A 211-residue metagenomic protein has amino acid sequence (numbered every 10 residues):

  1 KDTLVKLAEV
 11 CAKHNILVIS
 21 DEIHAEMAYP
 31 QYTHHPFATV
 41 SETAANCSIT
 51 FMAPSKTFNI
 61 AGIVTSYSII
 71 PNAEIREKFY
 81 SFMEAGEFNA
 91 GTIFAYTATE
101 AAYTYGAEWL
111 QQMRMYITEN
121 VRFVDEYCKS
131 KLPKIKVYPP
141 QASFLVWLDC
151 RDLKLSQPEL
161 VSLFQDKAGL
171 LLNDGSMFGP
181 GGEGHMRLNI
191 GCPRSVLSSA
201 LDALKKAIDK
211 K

Functional and structural regions predicted by a protein language model:
K1-H14, H24-I60, E74: Active-site pre-lysine segment of PLP-dependent enzymes
L7, W109, M113-N120, V124 (+1 more regions): Alpha-helical packing segments of well-folded alpha/beta enzyme cores
C11, S41, C128, F164-Q165: A generic structural signal for well-ordered alpha-helical segments
D21: Glycine-centered flexible beta-alpha turn that most often forms the glycine-rich phosphate-binding loop
E42, N46-T118, S130, I208: Conserved core segment of the aminotransferase class I/II
A44, S156, L163-L172, F178-K211: PLP-dependent enzyme catalytic core of the Aspartate aminotransferase-like
I69, W147-D149, N189-G191: Short hydrophobic/aromatic beta-strand micro-patches that form the beta-sheet surface supporting nucleotide- or nucleic
E100, M115-D125, V137-C150: Conserved glycine-rich beta-strand-loop-beta hairpin in the small C-terminal domain of fold type I
